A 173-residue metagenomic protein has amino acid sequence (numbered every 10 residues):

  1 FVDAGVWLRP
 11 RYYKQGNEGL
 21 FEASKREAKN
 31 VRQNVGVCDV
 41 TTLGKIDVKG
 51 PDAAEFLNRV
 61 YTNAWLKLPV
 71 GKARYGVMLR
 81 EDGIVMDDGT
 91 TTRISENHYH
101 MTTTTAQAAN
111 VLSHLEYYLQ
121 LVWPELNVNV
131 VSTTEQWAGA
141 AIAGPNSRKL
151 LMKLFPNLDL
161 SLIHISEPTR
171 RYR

Functional and structural regions predicted by a protein language model:
F1-L79, I84-M86: Acidic, proline/glycine-enriched N-terminal capping motif
V31-C38, D87-N97, N127-S132, R171: Short, flexible, solvent-exposed loop/turn segments with mixed acidic/basic and small polar residues
P51, T104-A109, P145-S147: Helix N-cap motif at beta-to-alpha junctions
A54-V60, A109-L121, L150-L154: Short active-site loop/helix that positions an aromatic residue
T62-K67, Y117-L126, L158-L160: A common structural junction motif
N97, T105-S132: Internal alpha/beta scaffold segment
V131-L150: Short, conserved secondary-structure transition motifs
I163-R173: Single conserved hydrophobic/aromatic residue that forms the stacking wall/gate of nucleotide- or nucleobase-binding
